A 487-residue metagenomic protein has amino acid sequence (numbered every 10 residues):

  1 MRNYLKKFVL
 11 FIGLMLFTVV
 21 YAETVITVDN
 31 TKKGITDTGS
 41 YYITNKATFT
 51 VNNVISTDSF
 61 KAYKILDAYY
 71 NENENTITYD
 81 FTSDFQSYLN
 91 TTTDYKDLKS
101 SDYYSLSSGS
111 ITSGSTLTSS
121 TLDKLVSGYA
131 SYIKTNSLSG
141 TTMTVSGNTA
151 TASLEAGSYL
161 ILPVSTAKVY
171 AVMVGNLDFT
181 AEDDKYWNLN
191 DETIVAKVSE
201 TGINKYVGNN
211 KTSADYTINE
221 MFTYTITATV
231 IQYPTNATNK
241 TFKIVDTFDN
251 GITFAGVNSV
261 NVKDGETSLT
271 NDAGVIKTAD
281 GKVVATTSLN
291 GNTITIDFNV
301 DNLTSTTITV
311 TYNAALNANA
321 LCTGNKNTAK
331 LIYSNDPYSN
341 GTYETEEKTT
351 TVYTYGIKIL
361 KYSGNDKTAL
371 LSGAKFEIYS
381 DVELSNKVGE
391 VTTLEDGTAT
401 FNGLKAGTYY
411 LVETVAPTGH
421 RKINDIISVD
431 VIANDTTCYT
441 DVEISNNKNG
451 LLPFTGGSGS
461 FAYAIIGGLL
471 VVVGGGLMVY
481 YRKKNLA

Functional and structural regions predicted by a protein language model:
M1-A487: Solvent-exposed loop/turn and edge beta-strand elements of beta-rich ligand-binding domains
